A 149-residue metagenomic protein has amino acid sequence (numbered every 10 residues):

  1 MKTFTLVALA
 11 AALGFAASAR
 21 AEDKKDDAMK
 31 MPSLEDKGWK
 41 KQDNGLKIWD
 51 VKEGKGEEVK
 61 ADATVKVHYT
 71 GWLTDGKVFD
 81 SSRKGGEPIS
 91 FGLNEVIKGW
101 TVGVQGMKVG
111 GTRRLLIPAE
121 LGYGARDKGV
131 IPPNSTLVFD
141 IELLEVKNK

Functional and structural regions predicted by a protein language model:
K2-K149: Cross-family detector of peptidyl-prolyl cis-trans isomerase
